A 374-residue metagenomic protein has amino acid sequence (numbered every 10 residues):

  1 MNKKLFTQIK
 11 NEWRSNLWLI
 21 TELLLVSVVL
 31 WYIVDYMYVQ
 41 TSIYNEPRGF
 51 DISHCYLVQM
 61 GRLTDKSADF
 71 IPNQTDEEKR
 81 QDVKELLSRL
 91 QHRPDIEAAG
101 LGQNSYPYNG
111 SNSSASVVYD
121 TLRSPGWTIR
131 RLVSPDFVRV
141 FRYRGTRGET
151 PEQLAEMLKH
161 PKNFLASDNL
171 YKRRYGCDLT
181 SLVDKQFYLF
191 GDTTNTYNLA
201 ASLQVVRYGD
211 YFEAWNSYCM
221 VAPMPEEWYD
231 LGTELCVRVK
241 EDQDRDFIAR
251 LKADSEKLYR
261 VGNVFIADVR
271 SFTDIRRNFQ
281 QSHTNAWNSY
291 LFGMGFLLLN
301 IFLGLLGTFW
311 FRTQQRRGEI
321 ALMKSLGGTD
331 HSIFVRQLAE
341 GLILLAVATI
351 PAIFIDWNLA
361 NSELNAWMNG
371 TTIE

Functional and structural regions predicted by a protein language model:
M1-E12, L86: A short amphipathic helical element positioned immediately N-terminal to and/or at the very start of a transmembrane
W13-V39, S282-G318, L345-A352: Hydrophobic alpha-helical transmembrane segments of multi-pass inner-membrane transport and secretion
V34-P125: Membrane-proximal extracellular/periplasmic loop immediately following the first transmembrane helix
Q40, V58, L90, I96-A99 (+7 more regions): Generic structural signal for small/hydrophobic residues in well-ordered secondary structure, especially within
I43-F50, I355-E374: Short juxtamembrane loops and helix-capping segments at transmembrane helix boundaries of multi-pass membrane proteins
R123-S217: Hydrophobic secondary-structure segments that place a key small or acidic residue at a functional site
P161-K162, D168-N169, D192-W287: "Rare, low-scoring activations can occur in soluble or secreted enzymes where short amphipathic helices or signal
L297, G318-L364: Transmembrane alpha-helical interface segments in multi-pass membrane proteins
